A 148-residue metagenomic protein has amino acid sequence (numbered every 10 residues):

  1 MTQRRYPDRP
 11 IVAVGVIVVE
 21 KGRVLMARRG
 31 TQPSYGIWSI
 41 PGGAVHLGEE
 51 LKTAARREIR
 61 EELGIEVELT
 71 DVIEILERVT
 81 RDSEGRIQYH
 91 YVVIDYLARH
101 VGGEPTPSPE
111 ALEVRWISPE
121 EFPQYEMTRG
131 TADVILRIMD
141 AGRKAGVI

Functional and structural regions predicted by a protein language model:
M1-Y6, D82-R86: Short, P/G- and charge-enriched loop/turn segments at secondary-structure junctions
T2-V24, L97: Conserved N-terminal beta-strand and adjoining loop/helix that marks the start of the Nudix/MutT-like hydrolase domain
I11, V19, Y35, I40 (+2 more regions): Short connector loops at helix/strand junctions that flank enzyme active sites, especially segments positioning acidic
R23-E61: Conserved Nudix-box catalytic region and its N-terminal flanking loop in Nudix hydrolases and closely related
E66-I75: A short coil-to-beta-strand element that immediately follows conserved catalytic motifs
E77-E104: Active-site-adjacent beta-strand/loop module that shapes the phosphate/pyrophosphate-binding cleft
D95, T106-I138: NUDIX/MutT-family hydrolases
R143-I148: Acidic/histidine-enriched, glycine/proline-rich intrinsically disordered or flexible terminal extensions
